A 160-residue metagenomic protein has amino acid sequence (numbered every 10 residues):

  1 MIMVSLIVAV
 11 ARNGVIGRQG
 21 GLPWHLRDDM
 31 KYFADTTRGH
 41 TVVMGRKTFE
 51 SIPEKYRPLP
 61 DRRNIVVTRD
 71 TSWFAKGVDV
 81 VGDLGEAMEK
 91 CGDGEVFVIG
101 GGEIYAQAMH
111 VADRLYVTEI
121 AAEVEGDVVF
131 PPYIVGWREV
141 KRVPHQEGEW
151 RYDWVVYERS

Functional and structural regions predicted by a protein language model:
M1-L6: Extreme N-terminal starter segment of soluble prokaryotic enzymes
V8-T41, R46-S160: Flexible, gly/pro- and Lys/Arg-enriched active-site loops
